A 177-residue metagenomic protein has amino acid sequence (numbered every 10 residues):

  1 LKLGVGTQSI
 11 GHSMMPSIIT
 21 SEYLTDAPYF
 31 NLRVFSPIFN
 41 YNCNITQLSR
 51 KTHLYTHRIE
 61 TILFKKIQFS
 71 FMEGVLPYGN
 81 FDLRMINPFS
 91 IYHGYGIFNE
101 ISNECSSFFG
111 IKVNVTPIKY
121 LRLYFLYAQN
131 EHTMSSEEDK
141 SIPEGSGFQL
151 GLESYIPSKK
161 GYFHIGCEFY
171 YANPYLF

Functional and structural regions predicted by a protein language model:
G4: Small/polar (Gly/Ser/Thr/Ala-rich) solvent-exposed segments that form structured loops/beta-strands/short helices used
S9, S21-F177: Signature for the C-terminal beta-barrel architecture of outer-membrane proteins
H12: Secretory-pathway/luminal and periplasmic proteins that interact with or process carbohydrate-rich
M15-S21: "Short basic amphipathic alpha-helical interaction patches in structured regions
